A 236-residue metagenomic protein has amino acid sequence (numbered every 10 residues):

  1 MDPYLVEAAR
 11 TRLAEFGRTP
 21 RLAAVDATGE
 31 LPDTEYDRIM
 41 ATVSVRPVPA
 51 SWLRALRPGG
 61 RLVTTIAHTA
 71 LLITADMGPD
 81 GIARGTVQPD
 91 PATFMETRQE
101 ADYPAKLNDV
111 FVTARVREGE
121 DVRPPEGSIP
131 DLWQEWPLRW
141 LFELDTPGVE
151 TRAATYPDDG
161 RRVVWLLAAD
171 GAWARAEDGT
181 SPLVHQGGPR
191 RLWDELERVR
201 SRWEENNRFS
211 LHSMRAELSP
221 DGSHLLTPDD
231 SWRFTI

Functional and structural regions predicted by a protein language model:
M1-A55, R61-V63, A67: Conserved nucleotide-cofactor-binding alpha/beta core module
A8-A9, V48, I129-L132, W136 (+5 more regions): Acidic, low-complexity intrinsically disordered regions
M40-Y156: Class I SAM-binding transferase module
T74, G78-A92, R162-V164, V184 (+1 more regions): Short, well-ordered strand-loop elements centered on a beta-strand within folded domains, enriched for acidic residues
W133-R190: C-terminal terminal segments
A168-I236: C-terminal target-recognition/interaction regions appended to catalytic cores
